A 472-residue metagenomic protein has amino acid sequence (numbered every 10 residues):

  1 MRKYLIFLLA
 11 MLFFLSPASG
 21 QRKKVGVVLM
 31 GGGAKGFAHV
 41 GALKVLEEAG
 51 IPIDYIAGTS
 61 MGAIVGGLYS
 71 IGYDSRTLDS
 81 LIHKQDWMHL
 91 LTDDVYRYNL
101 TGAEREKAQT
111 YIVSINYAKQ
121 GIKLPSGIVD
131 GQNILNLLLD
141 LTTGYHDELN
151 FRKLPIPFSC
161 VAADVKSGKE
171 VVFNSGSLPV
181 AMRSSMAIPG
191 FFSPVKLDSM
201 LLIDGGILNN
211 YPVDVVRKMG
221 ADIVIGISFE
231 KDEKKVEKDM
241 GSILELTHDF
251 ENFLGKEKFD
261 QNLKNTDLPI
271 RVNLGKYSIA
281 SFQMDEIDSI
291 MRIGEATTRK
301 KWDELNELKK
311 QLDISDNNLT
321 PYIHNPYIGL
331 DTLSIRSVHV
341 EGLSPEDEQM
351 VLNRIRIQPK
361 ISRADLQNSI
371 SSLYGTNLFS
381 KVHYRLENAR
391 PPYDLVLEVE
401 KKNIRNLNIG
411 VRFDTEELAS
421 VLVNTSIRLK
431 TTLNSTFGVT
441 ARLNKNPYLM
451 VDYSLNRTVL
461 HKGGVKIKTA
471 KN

Functional and structural regions predicted by a protein language model:
Y4-S16: Sec-dependent N-terminal signal peptides
S16-S19, L29, G36-F37, L433-S435 (+1 more regions): Solvent-exposed, well-ordered amphipathic alpha-helical segments that flank/support binding or catalytic loops
P17, Y145-K153, N434-V439, G464: Short secondary-structure capping/junction motifs at helix and strand boundaries
G20-T59, G67-S371, G375-E387, Y393 (+1 more regions): Patatin-like phospholipase
H383, P391-N472: Gram-negative/organellar outer-membrane beta-barrel architecture
